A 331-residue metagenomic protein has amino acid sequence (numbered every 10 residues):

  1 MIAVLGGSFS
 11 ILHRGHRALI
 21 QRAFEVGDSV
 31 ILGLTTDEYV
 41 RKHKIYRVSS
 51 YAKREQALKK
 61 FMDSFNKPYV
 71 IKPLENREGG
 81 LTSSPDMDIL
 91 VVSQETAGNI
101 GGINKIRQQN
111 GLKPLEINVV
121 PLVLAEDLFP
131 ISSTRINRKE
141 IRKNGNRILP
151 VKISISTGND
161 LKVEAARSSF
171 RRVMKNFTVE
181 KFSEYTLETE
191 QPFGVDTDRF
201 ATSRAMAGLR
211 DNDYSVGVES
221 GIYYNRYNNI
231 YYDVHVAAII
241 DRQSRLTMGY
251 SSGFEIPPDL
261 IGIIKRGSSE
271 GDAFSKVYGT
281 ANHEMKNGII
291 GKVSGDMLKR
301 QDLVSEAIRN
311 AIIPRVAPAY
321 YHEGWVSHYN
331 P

Functional and structural regions predicted by a protein language model:
M1-I153, K162-T178, Y185-Q191, G208 (+2 more regions): Nucleotidyltransferase catalytic core that binds NTPs
Q191-N330: Anionic-ligand binding patches
